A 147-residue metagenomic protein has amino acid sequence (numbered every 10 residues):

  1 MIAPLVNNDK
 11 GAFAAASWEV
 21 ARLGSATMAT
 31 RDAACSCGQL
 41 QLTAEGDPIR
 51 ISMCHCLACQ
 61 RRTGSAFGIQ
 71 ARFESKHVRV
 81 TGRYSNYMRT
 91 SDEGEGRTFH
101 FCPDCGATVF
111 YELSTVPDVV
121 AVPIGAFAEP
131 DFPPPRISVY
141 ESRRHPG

Functional and structural regions predicted by a protein language model:
M1-N7: Extreme N-terminal basic, low-complexity initiation segments that serve as generic localization/processing leaders
N7-D9, F13-G147: A short Gly-Trp-Pro
